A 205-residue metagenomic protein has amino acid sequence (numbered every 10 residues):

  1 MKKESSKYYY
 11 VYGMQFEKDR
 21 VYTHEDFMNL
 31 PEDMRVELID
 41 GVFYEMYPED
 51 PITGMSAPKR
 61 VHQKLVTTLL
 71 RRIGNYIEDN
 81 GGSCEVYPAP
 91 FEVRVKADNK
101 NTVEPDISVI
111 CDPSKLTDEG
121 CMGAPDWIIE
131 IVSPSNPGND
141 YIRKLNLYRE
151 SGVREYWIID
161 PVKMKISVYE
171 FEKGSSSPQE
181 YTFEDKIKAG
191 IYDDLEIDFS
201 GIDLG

Functional and structural regions predicted by a protein language model:
M1-G205: Gly/Pro/Ser/Thr-rich low-complexity, intrinsically disordered segments predominantly at protein N-termini
